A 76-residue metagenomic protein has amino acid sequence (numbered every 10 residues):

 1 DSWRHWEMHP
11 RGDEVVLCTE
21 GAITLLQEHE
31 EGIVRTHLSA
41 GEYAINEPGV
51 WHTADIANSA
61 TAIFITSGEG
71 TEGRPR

Functional and structural regions predicted by a protein language model:
D1-P10: Conserved short histidine dyad/triad with adjacent acidic residue
W3-R4, E42-T53, T71: Histidine-centered metal-chelating micro-motifs
R11, V50, N58: A generic "binding-loop/recognition-motif" signal
R11-H29: Glycine- and acidic-residue-biased ligand/ion/polar-headgroup-sensing regions
T19-E20, S39, N58: A cytosolic small-molecule/anion-sensing beta-strand core signal
T24, G32, T71: Flexible, glycine-rich phosphate/dinucleotide-binding loops and adjacent beta-alpha linkers at cofactor/substrate
H29-P48: Short acidic-glycine-tyrosine-enriched beta hairpin
T53-R76: Double-stranded beta-helix
